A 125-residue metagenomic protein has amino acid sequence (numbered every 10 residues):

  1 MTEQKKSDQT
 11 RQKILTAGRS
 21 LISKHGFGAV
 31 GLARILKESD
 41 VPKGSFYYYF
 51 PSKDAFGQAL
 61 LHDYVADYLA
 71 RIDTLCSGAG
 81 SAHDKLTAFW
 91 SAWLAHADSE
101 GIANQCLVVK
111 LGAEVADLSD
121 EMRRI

Functional and structural regions predicted by a protein language model:
M1-Q9: N-terminal intrinsically disordered/low-complexity leader segments
K13, S20-A55, A59: Helix-turn-helix
A59, D63, D73-N104: Hydrophobic alpha-helical connector segments
I72-D73, G112: Amphipathic alpha-helical segments within well-ordered protein domains
T74, E121-I125: Short, solvent-exposed amphipathic helices
K85, S99-E121: Amphipathic alpha-helical segments used for helix-helix packing
